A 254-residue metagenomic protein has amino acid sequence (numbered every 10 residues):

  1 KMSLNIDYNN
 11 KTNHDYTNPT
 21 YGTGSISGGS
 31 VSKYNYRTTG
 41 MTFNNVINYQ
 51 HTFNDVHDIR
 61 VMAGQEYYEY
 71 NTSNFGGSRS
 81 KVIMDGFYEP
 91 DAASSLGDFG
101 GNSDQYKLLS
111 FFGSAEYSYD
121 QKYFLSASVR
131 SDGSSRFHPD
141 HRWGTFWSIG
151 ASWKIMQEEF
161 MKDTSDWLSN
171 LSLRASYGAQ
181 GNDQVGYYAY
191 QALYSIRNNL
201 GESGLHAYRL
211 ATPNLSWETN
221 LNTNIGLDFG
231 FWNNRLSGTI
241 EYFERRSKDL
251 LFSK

Functional and structural regions predicted by a protein language model:
K1-T17, S25-K254: Extracellular/periplasmic, surface-exposed regions of secreted and cell-surface proteins
